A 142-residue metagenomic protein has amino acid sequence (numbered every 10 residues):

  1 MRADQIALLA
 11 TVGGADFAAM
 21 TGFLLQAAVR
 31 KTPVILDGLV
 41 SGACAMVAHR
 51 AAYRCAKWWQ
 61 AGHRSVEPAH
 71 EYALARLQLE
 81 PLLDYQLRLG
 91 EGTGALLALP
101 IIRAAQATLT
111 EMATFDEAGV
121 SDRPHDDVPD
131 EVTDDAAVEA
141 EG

Functional and structural regions predicted by a protein language model:
M1-G142: N-terminal loops that bind phosphate or other acidic moieties and the adjacent beta-alpha structural core
